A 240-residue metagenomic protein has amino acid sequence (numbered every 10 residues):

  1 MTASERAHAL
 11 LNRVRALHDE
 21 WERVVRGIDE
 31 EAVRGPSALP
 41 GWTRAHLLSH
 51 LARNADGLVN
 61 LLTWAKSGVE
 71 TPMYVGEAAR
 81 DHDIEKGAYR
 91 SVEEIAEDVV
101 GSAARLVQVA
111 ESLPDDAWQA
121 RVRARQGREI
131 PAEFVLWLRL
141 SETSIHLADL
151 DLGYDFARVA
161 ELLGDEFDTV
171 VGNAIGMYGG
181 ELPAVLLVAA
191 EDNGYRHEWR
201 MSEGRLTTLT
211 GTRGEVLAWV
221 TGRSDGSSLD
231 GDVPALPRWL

Functional and structural regions predicted by a protein language model:
M1-A9, G57-V109, W118-Q119: Short, helix-capping/interhelical loops that line the mouth of catalytic, cofactor-, or ligand-binding pockets
T2-A9, T63-S67, S112-L240: Structured surface interface patches that mediate subunit assembly and partner/cofactor docking
T2-R13, A32-N54, H82-D98, V122-S141 (+1 more regions): Alpha-helical scaffold segments that form or flank carboxylate-/histidine-based iron centers
R13, E20-G27, H46, H50 (+2 more regions): Residue-level detector of alpha-helical secondary structure
H18, E22-R26, A55-V59, V100-E111 (+2 more regions): Structural signal for well-ordered, non-membrane alpha-helices
R23, S37, L206: Short, flexible active-site loop motifs that bind/organize anionic cofactors or intermediates
D29-V33, T63: Short, flexible helix-adjacent loops and helix caps
